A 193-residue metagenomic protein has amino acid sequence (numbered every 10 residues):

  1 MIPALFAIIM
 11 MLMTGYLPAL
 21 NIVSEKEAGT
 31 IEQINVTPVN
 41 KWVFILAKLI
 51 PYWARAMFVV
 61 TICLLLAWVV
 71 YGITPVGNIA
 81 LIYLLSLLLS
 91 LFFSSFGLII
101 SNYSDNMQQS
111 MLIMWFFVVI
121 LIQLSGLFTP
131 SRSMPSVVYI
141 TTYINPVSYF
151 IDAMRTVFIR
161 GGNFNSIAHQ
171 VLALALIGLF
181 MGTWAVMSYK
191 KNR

Functional and structural regions predicted by a protein language model:
I2-P18: Long, hydrophobic alpha-helical segments
I8-M13, S24, A56, V60 (+5 more regions): Transmembrane alpha-helical core positions of polytopic small-molecule transporters
G15-V39, R193: Transmembrane helix boundary and interhelical loop/hinge segments in multi-pass membrane proteins
N21, T30, L64-L65, V69 (+4 more regions): A residue-level signal for alpha-helical anchor/packing sites in multi-pass solute transporters
V23, I99, Y103, F158 (+1 more regions): Junction motif at the cytosolic side of a transmembrane helix
N35, V39, S104-D105, T129 (+1 more regions): Short helix-loop-helix connector
K41, I45-W115, V119, N165-V171 (+1 more regions): Alpha-helical transmembrane segments and their short interhelical loops
T74, S125-F180: Membrane-interfacial helix-loop-helix junctions in multi-pass membrane proteins
